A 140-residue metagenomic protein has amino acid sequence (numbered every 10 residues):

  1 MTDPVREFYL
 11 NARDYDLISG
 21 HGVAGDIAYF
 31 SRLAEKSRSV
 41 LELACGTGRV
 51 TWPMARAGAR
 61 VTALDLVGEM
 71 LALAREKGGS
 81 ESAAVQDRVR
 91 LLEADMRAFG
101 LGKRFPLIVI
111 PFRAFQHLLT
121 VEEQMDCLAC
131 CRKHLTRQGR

Functional and structural regions predicted by a protein language model:
M1-S37: Conserved class I S-adenosyl-L-methionine
E35, L119, T136: Short conserved AdoMet
S37-G46: Conserved class I S-adenosyl-L-methionine
R49: Conserved SAM/SAH-binding loop-helix junction of Class I S-adenosyl-L-methionine-dependent methyltransferases
W52-A98: Class I SAM-dependent methyltransferase SAM/SAH-binding core
R97-L107: A short acidic, Gly/Pro-enriched loop at the edge of an enzyme's catalytic core that lines a small-molecule cofactor
P106-E122: A short SAM/SAH-binding and catalytic strip from SAM-dependent methyltransferases
M125-R137: A short glycine-rich, Lys/Arg-flanked "PGG" loop and its adjoining helix->strand segment in the class I
